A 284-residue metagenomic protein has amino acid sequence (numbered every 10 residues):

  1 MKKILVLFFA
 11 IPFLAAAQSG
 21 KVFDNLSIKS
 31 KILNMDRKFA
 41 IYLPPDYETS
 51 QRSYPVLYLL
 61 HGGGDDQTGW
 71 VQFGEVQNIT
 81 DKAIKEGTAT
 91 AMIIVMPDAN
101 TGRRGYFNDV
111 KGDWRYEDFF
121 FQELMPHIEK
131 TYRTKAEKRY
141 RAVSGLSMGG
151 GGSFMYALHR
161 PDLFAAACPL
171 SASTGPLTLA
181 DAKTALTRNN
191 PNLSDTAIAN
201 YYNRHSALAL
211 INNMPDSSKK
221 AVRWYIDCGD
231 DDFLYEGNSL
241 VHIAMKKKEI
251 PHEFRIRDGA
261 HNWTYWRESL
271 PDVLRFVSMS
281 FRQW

Functional and structural regions predicted by a protein language model:
M1-K2, D36: Short, intrinsically disordered low-complexity segments
K3-L14: Sec-dependent N-terminal signal peptides
Q18-W284: Non-catalytic cap/lid and distal C-terminal segments of serine-dependent acyl enzymes
